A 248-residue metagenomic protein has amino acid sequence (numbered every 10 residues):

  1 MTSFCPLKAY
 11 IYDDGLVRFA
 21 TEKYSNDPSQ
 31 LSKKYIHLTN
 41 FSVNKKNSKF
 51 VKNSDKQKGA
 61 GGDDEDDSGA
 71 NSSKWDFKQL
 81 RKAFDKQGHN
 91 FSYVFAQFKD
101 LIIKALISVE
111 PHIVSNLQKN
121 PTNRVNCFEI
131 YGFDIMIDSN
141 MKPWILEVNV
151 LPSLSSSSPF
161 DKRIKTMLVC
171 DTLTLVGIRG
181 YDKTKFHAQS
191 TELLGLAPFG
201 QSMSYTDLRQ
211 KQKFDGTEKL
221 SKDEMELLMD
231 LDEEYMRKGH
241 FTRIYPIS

Functional and structural regions predicted by a protein language model:
M1-Y131, N140, W144, N149-S248: Acidic, PEST-like segments
F133-I135: Hydrophobic residue at the +6 position relative to the catalytic HRD Asp in the kinase catalytic loop
